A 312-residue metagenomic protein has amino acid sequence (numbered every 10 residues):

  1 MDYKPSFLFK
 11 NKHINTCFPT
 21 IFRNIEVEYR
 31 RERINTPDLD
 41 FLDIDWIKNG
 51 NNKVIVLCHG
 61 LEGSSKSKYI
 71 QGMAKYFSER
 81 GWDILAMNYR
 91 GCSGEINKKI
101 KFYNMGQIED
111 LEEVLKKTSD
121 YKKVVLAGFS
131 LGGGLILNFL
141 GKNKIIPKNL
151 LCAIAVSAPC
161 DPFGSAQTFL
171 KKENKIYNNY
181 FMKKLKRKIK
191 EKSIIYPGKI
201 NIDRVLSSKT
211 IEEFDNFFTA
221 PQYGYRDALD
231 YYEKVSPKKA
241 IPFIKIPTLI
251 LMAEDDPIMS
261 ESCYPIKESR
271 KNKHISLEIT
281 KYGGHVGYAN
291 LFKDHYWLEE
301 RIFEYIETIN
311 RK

Functional and structural regions predicted by a protein language model:
F9-N49, A289-K293: N-terminal cap/lid segment of alpha/beta-hydrolase-fold proteins
N52-G60: Short beta-strand element of the alpha/beta-hydrolase
G63-K75, E261-C263: The serine-hydrolase catalytic nucleophile loop
A74, R90-V125: Catalytic nucleophile-loop/oxyanion-hole region of alpha/beta-hydrolase and closely related hydrolase-like folds
S119, V125-Q222: Alpha/beta-hydrolase-fold enzymes
I244, I250-M252, D256: Short beta-strand/loop motif that positions the catalytic acidic residue of the alpha/beta-hydrolase fold
R270-V286: Catalytic histidine neighborhood in serine/cysteine hydrolases with alpha/beta-hydrolase-type architecture
G283-W297: Catalytic histidine-centered segment of alpha/beta-hydrolase-like enzymes
